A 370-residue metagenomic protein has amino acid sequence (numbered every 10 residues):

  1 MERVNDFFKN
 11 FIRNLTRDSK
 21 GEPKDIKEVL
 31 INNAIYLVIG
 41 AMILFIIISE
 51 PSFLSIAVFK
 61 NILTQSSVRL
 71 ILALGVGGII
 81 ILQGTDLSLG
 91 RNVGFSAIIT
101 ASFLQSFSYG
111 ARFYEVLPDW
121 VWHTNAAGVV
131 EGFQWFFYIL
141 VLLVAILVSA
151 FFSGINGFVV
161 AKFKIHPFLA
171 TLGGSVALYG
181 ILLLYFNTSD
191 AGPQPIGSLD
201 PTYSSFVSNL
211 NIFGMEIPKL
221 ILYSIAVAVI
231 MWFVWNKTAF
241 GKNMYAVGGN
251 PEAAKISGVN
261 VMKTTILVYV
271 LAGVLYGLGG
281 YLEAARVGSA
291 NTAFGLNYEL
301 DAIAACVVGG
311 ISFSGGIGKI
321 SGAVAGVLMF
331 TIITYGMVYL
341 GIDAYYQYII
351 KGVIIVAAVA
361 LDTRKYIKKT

Functional and structural regions predicted by a protein language model:
M1-M42, I256-K263, Y335-T370: Cytosolic-side transmembrane-helix boundaries in multi-pass membrane proteins
R3-A73, S108-L140: Membrane-interfacial amphipathic/re-entrant helices at transmembrane-helix boundaries
K24-K27, I80-T85, G132, V148-P195 (+4 more regions): Short loop segments and helix-boundary regions at transmembrane helix junctions of multi-pass inner-membrane proteins
L44-S49, I56-S108, F158-K164, G310-I320 (+1 more regions): Single transmembrane alpha-helix segments in multi-pass membrane proteins
S108-S175, A325-G326: Alpha-helical transmembrane segments within multi-pass membrane transporters and channels
L117-F133, F163, F168-T238, T264 (+1 more regions): Transmembrane helix-bundle core of multi-pass membrane transporters and related energy-transducing complexes
F137-A145, F152, N156, F213-S289: Helix-loop-helix "hairpin" substructures at the membrane interface of multi-pass membrane proteins
Y269, Y276, R286-G352: Transmembrane alpha-helical segments in multi-pass inner-membrane proteins
